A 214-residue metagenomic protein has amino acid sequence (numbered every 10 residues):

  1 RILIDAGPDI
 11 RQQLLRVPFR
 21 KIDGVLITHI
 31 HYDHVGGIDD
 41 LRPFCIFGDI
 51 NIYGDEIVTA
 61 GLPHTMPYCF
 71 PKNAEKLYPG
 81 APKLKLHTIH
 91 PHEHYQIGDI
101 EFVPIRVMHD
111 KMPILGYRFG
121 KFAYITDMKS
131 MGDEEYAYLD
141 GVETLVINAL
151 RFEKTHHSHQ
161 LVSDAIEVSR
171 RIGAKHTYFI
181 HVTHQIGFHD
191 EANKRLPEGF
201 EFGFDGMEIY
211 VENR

Functional and structural regions predicted by a protein language model:
R1-I125, E134, E191-R214: Binuclear metal-dependent hydrolase catalytic cores
S130-N213: Cap/insert and terminal regions of metallo-dependent hydrolase folds
